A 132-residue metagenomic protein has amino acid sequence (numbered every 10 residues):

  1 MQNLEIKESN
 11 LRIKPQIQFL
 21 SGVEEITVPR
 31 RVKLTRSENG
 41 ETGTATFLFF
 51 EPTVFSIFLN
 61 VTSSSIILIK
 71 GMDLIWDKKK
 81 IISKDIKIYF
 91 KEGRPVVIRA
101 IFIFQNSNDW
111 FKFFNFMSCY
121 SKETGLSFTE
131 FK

Functional and structural regions predicted by a protein language model:
Q2-R99, F104-K132: Long, contiguous binding/interaction regions
